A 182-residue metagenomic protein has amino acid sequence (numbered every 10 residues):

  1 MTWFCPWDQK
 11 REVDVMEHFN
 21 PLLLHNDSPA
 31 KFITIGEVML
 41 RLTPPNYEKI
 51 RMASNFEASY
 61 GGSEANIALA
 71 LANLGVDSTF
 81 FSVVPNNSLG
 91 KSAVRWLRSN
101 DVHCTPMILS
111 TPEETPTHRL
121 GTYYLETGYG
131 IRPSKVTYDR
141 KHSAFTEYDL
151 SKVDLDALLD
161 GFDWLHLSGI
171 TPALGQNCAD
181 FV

Functional and structural regions predicted by a protein language model:
W3-I33, E126-V182: Ribokinase/PfkB-type carbohydrate-kinase core domain
E12-M107, G128-I131, F145-S151: Glycine-rich phosphate/adenosyl-contacting loop at the front of the ribokinase-like
N86-L89, P116, F181: Short acidic-hydrophobic sequence patches enriched in Asp/Glu that either
L89, A93, H103, H118-L120 (+2 more regions): Generic hydrophobic, aliphatic-rich segments that mediate packing or membrane embedding
T105-P116: A short alpha-helix-loop-beta-strand transition element characteristic of N-terminal alpha/beta dinucleotide-binding
E114-T127: A conserved beta-strand/loop capping segment in the N-terminal third of enzymes that catalyze redox or closely related
